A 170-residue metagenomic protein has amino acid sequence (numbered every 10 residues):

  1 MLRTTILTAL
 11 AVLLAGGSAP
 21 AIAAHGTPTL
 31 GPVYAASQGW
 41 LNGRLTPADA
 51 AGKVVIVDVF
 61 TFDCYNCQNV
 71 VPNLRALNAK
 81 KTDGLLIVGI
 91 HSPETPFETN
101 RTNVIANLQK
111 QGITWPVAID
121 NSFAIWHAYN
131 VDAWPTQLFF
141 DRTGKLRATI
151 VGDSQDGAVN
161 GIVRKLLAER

Functional and structural regions predicted by a protein language model:
T5-G17: Bacterial N-terminal signal peptides
A21-A48: N-terminal "domain-start" segment that seeds a small globular fold
P32, N66, P72-A76, P116 (+2 more regions): Proline-centered helix-kink/hinge sites
L45-Q68, I87-V88: Short active-site neighborhood of thiol/selenol oxidoreductases, capturing the structured segment around
K53, Q109-T114, I119-R164: Thiol/disulfide oxidoreductase modules built on the thioredoxin-like
F60-D63, S92-E94, T149: Second-shell loop/turn segments in exported
Q68-Q111, N121-H127: Structural microenvironment flanking redox-active thiols in thiol-disulfide oxidoreductases
K165-R170: Short, solvent-exposed cationic patches
